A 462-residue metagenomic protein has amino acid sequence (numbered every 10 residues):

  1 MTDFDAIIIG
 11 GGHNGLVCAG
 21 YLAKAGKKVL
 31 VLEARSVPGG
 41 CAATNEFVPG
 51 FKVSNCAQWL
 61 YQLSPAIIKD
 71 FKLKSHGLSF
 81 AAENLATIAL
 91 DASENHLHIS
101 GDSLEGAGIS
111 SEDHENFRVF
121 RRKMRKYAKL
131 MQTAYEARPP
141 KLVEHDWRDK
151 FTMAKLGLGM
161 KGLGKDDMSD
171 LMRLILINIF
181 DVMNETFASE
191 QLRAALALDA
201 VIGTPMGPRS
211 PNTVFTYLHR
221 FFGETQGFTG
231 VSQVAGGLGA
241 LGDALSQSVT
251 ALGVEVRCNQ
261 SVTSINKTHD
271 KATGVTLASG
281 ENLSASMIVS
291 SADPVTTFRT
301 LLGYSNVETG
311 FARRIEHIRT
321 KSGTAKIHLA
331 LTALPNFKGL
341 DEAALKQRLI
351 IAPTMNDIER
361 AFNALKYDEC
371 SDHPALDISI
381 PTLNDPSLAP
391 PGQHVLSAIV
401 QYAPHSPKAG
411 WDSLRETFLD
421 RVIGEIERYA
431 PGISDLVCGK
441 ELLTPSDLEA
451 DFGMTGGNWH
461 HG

Functional and structural regions predicted by a protein language model:
T2-H145: N-terminal glycine-rich phosphate/pyrophosphate-binding loop and immediately adjacent elements
D91-E94, M206-P211, N266-T273, G392-H394: A short, glycine/Asx- and small/polar-enriched loop/turn that sits immediately N-terminal to a beta-strand
E112, G239, V295-T300, A330-T332 (+2 more regions): Conserved FAD/dinucleotide-binding core of flavoprotein oxidoreductases
R125-L252, N259, M454-G462: Active-site/ligand-binding neighborhood in enzyme catalytic cores
S189, R193-R209, A352, S371-S379 (+1 more regions): A glycine-rich dinucleotide-binding beta-alpha-beta segment and adjacent secondary-structure elements that constitute
Q233-V234, V254, S261-A389: Mid-domain catalytic core of redox enzymes that form a hydrophobic substrate pocket/lid adjacent to a catalytic redox
E255, Q260-T273, G439-M454: Beta-rich nucleic-acid/ligand-interaction surfaces
E308, L334-P335, Y367-D372, W411-A450: Flavin-binding catalytic cores
